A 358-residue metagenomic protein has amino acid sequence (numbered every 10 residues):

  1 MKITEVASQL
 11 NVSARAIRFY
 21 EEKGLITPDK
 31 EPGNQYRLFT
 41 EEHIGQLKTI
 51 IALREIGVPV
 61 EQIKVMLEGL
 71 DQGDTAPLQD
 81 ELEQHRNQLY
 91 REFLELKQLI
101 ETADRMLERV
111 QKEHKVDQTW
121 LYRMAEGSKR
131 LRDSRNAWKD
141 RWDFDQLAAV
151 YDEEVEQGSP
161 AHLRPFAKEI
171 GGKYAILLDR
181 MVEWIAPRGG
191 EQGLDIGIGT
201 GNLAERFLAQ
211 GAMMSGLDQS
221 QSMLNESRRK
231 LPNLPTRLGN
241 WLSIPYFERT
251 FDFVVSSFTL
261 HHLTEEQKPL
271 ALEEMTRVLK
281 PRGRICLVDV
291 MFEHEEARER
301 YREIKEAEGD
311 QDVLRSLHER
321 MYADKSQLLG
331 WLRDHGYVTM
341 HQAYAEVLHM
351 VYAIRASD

Functional and structural regions predicted by a protein language model:
M1-E61: Basic helix-turn-helix/winged-helix DNA-binding cores and closely related short helical interaction motifs
E68-S128: Short, charged amphipathic alpha-helical surface segments
S134-A186: Conserved class I S-adenosyl-L-methionine
Q192-S243: Class I SAM-dependent methyltransferase SAM/SAH-binding core
L242-V254: A short acidic, Gly/Pro-enriched loop at the edge of an enzyme's catalytic core that lines a small-molecule cofactor
P269-P281: A short glycine-rich, Lys/Arg-flanked "PGG" loop and its adjoining helix->strand segment in the class I
L287-Q342: C-terminal alpha-helical "lid/dimerization" subdomain adjacent to the S-adenosyl-L-methionine
H335-D358: Core SAM-dependent methyltransferase catalytic element
